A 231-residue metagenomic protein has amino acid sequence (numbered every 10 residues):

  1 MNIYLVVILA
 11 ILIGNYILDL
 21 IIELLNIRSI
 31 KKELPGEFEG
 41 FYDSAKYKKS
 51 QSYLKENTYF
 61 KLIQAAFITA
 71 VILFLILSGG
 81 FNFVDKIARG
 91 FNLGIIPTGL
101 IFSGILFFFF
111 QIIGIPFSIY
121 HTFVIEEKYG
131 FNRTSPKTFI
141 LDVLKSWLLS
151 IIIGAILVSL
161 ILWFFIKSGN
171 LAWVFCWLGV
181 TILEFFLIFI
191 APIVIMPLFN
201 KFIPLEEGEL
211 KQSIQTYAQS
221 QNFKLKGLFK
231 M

Functional and structural regions predicted by a protein language model:
M1-M231: Polar-ligand-bearing catalytic/cofactor-coordination segments of membrane-embedded or membrane-tethered inner-membrane
